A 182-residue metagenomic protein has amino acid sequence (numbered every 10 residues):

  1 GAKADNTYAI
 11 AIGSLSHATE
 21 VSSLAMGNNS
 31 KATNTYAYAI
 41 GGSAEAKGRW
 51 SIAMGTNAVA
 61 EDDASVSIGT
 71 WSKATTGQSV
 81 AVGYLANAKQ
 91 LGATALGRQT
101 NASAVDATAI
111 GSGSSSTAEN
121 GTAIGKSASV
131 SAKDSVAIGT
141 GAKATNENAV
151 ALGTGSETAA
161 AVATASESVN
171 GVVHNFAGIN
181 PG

Functional and structural regions predicted by a protein language model:
G1-G182: Glycine- and small/polar-enriched repetitive beta-structure motifs of secreted/surface proteins
